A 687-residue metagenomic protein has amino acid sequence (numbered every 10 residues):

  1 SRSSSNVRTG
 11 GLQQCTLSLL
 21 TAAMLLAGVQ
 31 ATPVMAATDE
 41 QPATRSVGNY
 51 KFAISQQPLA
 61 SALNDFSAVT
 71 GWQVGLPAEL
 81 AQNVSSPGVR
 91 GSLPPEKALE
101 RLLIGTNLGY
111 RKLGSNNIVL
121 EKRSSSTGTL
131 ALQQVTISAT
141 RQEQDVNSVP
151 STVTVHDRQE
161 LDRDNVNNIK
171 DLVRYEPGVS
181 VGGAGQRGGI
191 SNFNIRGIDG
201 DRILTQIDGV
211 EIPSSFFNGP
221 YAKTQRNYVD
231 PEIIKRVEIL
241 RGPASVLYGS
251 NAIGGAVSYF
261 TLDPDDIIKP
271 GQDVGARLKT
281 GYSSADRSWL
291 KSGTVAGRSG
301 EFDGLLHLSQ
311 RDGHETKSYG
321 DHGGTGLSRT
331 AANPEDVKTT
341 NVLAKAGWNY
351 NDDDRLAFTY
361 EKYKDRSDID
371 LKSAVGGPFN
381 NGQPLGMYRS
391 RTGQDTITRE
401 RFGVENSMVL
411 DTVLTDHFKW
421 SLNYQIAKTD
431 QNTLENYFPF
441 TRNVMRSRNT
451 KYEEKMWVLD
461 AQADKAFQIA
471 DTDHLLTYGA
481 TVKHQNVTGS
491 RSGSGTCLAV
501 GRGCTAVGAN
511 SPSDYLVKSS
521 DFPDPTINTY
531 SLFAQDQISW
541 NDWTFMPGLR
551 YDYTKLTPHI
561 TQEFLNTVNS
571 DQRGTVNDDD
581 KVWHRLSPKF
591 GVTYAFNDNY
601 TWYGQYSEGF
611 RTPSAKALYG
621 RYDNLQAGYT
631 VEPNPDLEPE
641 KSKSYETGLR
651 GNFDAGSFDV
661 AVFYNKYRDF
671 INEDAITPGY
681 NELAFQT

Functional and structural regions predicted by a protein language model:
S1-S148, Q159-E160, A276: N-terminal targeting/assembly segments of extracytoplasmic apparatus and virion spike/baseplate proteins
L63, S67-Q82, P87-G91, T106 (+4 more regions): Acidic, small-polar-rich N-terminal luminal/periplasmic segments of exported/outer-membrane proteins
T261, T280-D286, S299-E301, Q310-H314 (+9 more regions): Transmembrane beta-strands of outer-membrane beta-barrel pores
D265, D273-K279, S283-L290, T294-Q394: Periplasmic-side early beta-strands and strand-to-turn transitions of outer-membrane beta-barrels
T280, L306, Q310, H314-E315 (+3 more regions): Membrane-embedded beta-barrel scaffold of Gram-negative outer-membrane proteins
S318-A332, D370-T392, N432-N449, S492-S520 (+3 more regions): Solvent-exposed loop segments that connect transmembrane elements
N349, D353-Y363, I397-L565, A595 (+1 more regions): Face-selective signature of the C-terminal outer-membrane beta-barrel domain
N349-N351, D473-L475, T481, P523-K666: Structural signature of Gram-negative outer-membrane beta-barrels, strongest in the C-terminal barrel of TonB-dependent
